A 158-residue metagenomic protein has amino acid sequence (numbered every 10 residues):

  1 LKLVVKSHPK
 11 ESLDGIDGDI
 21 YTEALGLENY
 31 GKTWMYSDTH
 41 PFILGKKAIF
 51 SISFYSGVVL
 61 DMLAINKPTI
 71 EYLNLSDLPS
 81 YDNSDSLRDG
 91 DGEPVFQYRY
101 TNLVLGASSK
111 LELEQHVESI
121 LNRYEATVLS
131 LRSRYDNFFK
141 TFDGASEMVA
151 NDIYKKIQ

Functional and structural regions predicted by a protein language model:
L1-H8: A conserved nucleotide-sugar
H8-K10, S76: Short, glycine/serine-rich, charged loops/turns that create anion-binding and catalytic segments at active sites
K10-L60, I65: Donor nucleotide-activated moiety binding/catalytic core segment of transferases that use nucleotide-activated donors
I20-E23, N29-Y30, G57-F138: Catalytic binding pocket for nucleotide-activated donors in carbohydrate/polymer assembly enzymes
T141-Q158: C-terminal alpha-helical cap of glycosyltransferases
